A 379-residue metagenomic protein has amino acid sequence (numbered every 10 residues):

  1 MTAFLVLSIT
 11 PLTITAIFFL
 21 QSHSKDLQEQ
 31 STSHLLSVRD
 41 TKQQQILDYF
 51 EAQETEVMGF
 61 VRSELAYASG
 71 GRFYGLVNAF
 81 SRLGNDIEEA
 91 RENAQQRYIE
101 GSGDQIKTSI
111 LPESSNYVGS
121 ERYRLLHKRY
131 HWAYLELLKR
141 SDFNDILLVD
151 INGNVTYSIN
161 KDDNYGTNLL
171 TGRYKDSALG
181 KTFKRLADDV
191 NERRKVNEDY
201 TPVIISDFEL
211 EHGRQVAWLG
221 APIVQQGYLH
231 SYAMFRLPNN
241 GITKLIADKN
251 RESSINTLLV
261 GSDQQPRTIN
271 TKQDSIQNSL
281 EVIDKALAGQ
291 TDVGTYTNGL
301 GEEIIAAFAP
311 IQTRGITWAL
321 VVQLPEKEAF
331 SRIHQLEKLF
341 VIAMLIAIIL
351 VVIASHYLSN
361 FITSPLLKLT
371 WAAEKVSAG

Functional and structural regions predicted by a protein language model:
M1-K25, E29, S33, V38 (+2 more regions): Extreme N-terminal signal-anchor transmembrane helix of membrane signaling/transducer proteins, especially in bacteria
Q21-V61, S331: Juxtamembrane membrane-water interface segments immediately C-terminal to a transmembrane helix
E54-G59, S63-Y67, R82-D104, E136-V155 (+3 more regions): Short N-terminal helix-loop-first-beta-strand/juxtamembrane motif that initiates sensory/input modules
S69-R82, L169-G172, Q225-F235, L245-K272: Membrane-proximal N-terminal soluble sensing/regulatory segments of transmembrane proteins
G119, Y123-F235, V293-E303: Extracytoplasmic/periplasmic ligand-binding sensor regions of membrane-associated signaling proteins
N164-D176, N240-I246, S275-Q277: A short, polar/charged loop-to-alpha-helix boundary motif
D188, D199-Y200, R214-Q215, L219-F235 (+4 more regions): Extracellular/periplasmic juxtamembrane segments that couple receptor/chemosensory ectodomains to their
F361-G379: Membrane-proximal alpha-helical signal-transduction linkers
